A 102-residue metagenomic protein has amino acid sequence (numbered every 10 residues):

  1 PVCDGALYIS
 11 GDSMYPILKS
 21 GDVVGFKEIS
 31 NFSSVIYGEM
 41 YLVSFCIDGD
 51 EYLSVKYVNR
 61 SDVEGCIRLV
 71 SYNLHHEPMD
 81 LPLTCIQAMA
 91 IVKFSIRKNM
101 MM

Functional and structural regions predicted by a protein language model:
V2-M102: Acidic/glycine-rich C-terminal interaction modules and beta/coil loop segments that lie outside canonical DNA-binding
